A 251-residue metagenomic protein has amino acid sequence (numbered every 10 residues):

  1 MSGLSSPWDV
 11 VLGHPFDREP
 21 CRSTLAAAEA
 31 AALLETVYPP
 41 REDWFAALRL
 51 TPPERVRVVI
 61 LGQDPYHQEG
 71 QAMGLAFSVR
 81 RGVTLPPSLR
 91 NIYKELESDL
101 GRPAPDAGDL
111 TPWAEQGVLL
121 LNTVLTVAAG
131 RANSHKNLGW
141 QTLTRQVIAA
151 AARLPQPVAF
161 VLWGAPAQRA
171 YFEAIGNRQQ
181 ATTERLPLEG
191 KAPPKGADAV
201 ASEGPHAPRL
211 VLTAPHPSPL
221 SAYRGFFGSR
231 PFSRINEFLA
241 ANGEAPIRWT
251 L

Functional and structural regions predicted by a protein language model:
S2-R169, A174-I175, G204-T213, P217-F238 (+1 more regions): A polyanion-binding, active-site-adjacent surface
Q179-T182, P187, A207: Short, basic, low-complexity termini and linkers enriched in Ser/Thr/Gly/Pro that act as targeting/leader peptides
